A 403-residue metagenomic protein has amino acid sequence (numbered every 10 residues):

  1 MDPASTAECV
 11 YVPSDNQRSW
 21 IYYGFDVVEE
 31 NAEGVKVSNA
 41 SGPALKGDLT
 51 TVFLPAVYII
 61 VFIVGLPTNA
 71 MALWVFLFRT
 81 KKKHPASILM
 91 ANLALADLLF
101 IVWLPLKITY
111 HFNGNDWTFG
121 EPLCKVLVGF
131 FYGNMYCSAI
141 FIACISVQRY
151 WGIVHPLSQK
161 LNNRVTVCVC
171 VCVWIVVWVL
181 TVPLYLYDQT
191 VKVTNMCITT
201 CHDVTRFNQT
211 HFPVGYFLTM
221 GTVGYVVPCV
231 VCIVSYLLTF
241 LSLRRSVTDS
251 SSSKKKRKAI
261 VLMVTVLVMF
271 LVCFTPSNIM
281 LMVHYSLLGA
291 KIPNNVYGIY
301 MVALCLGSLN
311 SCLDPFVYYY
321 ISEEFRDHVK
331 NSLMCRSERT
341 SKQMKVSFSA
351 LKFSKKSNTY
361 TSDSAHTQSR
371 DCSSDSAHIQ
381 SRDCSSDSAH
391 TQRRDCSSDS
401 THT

Functional and structural regions predicted by a protein language model:
M1-L45, V193, E323-T403: Intrinsically disordered regulatory tails of 7TM GPCRs
V37-L45, H111-Y136, H155, V165-C168 (+3 more regions): Loop architecture of class A 7-transmembrane GPCRs
G47-I59, K82-I145, G152-N163: Extracellular TM2-ECL1-early TM3 structural module of rhodopsin-like
Y58, F62, V75, L99-N115 (+7 more regions): Helix-to-loop junction signature of class
F62, N92-L104, C170-T181, G221-C232 (+2 more regions): Alpha-helical transmembrane segments of multi-pass membrane proteins
L66-L77, A94, I101-P105, G133-P156 (+3 more regions): Cytoplasm-facing ends of alpha-helical transmembrane segments in multi-pass membrane proteins
L73, L77-I88, V147-V169, N195-C197 (+3 more regions): Intracellular signaling interfaces of 7-transmembrane GPCRs
V169, T200-H211, G221-G224, F240-I279: Intracellular effector-coupling site of seven-transmembrane GPCRs, centered on the ICL3-to-TM6 transition
